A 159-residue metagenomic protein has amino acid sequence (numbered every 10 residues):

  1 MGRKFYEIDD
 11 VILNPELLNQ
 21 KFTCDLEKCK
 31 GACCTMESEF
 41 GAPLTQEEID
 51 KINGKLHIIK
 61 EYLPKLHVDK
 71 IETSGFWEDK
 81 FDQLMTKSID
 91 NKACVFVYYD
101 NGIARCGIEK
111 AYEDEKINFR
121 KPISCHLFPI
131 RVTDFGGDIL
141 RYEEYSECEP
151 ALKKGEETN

Functional and structural regions predicted by a protein language model:
M1-N159: Short loop/turn segments that flank or connect secondary-structure elements
